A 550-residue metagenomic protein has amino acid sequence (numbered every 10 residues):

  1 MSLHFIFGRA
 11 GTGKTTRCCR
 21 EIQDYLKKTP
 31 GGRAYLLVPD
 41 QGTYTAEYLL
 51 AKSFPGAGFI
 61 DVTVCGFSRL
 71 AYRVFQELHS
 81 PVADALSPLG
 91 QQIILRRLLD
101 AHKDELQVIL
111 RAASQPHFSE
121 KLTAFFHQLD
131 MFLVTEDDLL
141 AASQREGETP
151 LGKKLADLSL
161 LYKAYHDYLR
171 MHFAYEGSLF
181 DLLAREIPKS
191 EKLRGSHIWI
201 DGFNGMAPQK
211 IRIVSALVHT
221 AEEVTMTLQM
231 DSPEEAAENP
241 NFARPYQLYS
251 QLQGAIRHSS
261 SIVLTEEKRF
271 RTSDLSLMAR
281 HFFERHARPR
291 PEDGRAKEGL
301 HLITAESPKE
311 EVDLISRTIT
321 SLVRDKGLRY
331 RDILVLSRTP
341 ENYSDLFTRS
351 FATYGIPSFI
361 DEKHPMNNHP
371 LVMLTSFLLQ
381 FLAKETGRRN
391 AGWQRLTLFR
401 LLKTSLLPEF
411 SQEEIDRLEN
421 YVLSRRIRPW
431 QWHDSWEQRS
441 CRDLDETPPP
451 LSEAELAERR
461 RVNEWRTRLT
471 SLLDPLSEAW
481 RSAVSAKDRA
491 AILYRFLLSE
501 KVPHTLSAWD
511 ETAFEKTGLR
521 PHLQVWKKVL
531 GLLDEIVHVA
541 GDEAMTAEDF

Functional and structural regions predicted by a protein language model:
M1-F550: Polyanion-engaging groove/track-forming segments
